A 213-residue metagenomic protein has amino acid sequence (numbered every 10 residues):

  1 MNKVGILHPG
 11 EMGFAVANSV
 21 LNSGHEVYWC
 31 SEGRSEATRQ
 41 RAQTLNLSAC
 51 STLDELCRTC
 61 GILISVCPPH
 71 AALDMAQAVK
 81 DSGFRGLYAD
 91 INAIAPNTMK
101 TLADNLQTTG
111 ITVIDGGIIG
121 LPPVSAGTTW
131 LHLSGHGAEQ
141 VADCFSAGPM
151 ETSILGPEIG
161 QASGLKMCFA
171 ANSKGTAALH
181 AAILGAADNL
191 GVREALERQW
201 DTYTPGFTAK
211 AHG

Functional and structural regions predicted by a protein language model:
M1-R58, S82: NAD(P)+-binding Rossmann beta1-loop-alpha1 motif at the extreme N-terminus of oxidoreductases
V4, I94-K174: Rossmann-fold dinucleotide-binding core
E26, S48, L87, T112 (+1 more regions): Conserved beta-strand segments of alpha/beta enzyme cores
L53-V113: Rossmann-fold NAD(P) dinucleotide-binding segment
L165-G213: Helical "substrate-binding/catalytic lid" subdomain of Rossmann-like NAD(P)-dependent dehydrogenases/reductases
